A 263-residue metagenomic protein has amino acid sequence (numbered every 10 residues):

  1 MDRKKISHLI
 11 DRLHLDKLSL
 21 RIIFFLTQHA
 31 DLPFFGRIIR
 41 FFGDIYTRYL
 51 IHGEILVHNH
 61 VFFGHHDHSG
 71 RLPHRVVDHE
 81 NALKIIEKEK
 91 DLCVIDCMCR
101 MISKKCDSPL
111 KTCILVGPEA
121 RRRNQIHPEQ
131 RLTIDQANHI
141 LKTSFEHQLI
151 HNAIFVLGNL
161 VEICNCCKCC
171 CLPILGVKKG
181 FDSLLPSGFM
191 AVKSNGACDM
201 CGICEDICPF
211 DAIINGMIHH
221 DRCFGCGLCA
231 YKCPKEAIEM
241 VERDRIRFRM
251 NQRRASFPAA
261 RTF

Functional and structural regions predicted by a protein language model:
M1-H147, H151, L157, N215-M217 (+2 more regions): Iron-sulfur (Fe-S) cluster-binding modules
C93-S108, V116, V161-P173, G196-F210 (+1 more regions): Local cysteine-cluster metal-coordination motifs and their immediate loop/turn environment, predominantly Fe-S cluster
T143, H147, C169-P173, V177: Short hydrophobic alpha-helical module
L149-E162, K178-Y231, E239-R249, T262-F263: Ferredoxin-like iron-sulfur electron-transfer modules
